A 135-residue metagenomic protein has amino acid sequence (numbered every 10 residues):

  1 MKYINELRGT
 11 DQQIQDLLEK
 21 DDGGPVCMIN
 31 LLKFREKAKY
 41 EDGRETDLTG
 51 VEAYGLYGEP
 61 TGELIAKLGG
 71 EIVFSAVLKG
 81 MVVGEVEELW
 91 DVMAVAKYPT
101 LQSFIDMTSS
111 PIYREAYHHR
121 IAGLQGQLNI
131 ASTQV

Functional and structural regions predicted by a protein language model:
M1-V92, P99, S103, T133-V135: Short S/T/G/P-rich N-terminal loop/turn motif that feeds into the first structured element of a domain
V95-V135: Short, Lys/Arg-rich amphipathic alpha-helical interaction segments that bind nucleic acids or acidic protein surfaces
